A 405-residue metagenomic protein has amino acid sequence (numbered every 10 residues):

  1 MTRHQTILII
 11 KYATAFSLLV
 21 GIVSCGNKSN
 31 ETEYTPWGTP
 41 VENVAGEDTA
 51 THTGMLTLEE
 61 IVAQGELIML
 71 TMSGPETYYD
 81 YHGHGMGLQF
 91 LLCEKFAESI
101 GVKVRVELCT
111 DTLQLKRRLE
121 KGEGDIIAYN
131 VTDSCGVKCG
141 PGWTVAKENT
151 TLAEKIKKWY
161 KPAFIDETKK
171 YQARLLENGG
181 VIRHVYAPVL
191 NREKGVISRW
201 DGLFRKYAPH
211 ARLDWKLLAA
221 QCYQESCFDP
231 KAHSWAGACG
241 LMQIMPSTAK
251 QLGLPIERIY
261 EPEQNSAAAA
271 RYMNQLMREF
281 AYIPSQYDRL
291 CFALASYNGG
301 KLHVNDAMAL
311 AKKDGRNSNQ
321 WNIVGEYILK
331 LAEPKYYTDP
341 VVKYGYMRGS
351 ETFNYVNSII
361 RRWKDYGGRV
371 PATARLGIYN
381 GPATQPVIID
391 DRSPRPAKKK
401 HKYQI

Functional and structural regions predicted by a protein language model:
A13-G21: Bacterial N-terminal signal peptides
G26, Y34-H52, E59, G87-S99 (+4 more regions): Extended ligand-binding regions for polar small-molecule ligands
E31-N130, I156: Extracytoplasmic small-molecule ligand-binding "clamshell" domains of the periplasmic binding protein/Venus flytrap
G46-T49, G179-F228, E263-S266, A281-P284: Export/targeting segments at the very N-terminus of extracytoplasmic proteins
S73, T132-K158, V185, I328-K335: Periplasmic-binding protein-like
P141-V145, C291-D365: Catalytic and substrate-binding regions of cell-wall glycan-acting enzymes that process beta-1,4-linked
K231-E257, P262-Q275, I359: Substrate-binding/active-site groove segments that recognize and process beta-1,4-linked N-acetyl-hexosamine
Y355-I405: Low-complexity, Gly/Ser/Thr/Pro-rich intrinsically disordered linker/tail segments
